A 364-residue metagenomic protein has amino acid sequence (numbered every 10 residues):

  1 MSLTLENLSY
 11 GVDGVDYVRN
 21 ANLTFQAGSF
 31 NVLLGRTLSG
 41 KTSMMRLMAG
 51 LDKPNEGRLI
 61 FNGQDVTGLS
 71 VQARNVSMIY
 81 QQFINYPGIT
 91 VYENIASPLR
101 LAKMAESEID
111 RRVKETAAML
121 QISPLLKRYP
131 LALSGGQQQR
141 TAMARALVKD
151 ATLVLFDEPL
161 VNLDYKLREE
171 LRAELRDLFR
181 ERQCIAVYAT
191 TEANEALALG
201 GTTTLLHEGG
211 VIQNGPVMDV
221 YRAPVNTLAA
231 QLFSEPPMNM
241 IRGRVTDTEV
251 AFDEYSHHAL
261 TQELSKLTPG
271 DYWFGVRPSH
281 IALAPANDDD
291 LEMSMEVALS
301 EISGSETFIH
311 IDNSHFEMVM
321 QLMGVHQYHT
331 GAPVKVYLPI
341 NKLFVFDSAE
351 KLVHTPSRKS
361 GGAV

Functional and structural regions predicted by a protein language model:
L3, V18-N20: Conserved structural motif at the start of ABC-family nucleotide-binding domains
F25-A27, L338: Conserved hydrophobic segment flanking the Walker A/P-loop of ABC-type ATPase nucleotide-binding domains
L34-R36: The feature captures the beta-strand-to-loop junction immediately N-terminal to the Walker
A49: Helix-to-loop junction immediately C-terminal to a conserved catalytic motif
K53-R58, E208: Conserved coupling/switch loops of ABC nucleotide-binding domains, chiefly the family-specific signature
G57-D65: Conserved ABC transporter NBD signature motif
R74-S77, Q81, N85-N226: ABC ATPase nucleotide-binding domains
E249-V364: Non-catalytic connector elements of ABC transporters
